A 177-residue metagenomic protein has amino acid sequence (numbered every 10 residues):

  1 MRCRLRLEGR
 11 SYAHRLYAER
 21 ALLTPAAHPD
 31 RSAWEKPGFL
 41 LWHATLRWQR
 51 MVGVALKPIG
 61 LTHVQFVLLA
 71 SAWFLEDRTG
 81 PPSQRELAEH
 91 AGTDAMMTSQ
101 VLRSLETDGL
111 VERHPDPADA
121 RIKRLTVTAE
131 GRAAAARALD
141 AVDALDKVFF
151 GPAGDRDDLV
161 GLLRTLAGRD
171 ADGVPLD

Functional and structural regions predicted by a protein language model:
M1-I59, D157-D158, D177: N-terminal leader segment of winged-helix/HTH proteins
C3, R103-G161: Charged, amphipathic alpha-helical coiled-coil/dimerization segments
P37-L56, A135-D170: Hydrophobic alpha-helical core bundles mediating ligand binding, dimerization, or RNAP-core interactions
L46-D94: N-terminal helix-turn-helix DNA-binding core of bacterial DNA-binding proteins
R78, G168-D177: Short, charged, intrinsically disordered terminal tails
Q84, L102-R103: Short, hydrophobic-biased segments on the C-terminal half of alpha helices that form "recognition helices"
